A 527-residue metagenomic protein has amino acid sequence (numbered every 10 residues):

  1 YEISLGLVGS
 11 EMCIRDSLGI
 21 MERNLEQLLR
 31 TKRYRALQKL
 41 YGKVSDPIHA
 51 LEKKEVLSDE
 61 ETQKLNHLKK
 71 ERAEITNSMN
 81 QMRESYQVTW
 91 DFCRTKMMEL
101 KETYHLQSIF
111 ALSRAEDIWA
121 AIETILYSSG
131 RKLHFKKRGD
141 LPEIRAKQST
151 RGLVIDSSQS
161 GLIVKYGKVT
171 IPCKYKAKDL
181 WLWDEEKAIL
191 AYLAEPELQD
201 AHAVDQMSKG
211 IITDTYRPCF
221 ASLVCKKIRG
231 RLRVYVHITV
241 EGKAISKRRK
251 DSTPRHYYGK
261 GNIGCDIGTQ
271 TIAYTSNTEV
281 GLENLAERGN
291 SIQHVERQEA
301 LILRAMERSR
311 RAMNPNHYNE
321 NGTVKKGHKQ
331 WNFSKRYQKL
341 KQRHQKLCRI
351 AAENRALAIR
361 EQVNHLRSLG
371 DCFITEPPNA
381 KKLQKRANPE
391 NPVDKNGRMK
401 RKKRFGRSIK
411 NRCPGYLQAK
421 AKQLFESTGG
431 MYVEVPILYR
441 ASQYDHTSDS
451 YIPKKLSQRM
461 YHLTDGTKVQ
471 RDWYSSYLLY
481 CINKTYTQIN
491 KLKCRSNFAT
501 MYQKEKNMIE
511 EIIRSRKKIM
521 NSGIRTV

Functional and structural regions predicted by a protein language model:
Y1-C13: Short, small-residue-biased leader/transition segments that mark boundaries at the very start of proteins
S4, F110, V433-I437: Short, surface-exposed helix-loop/turn micro-motifs enriched in polar/charged residues
S4, G152-V154, S222-V224, N262-G264 (+1 more regions): Short, surface-exposed charged micro-motifs
S10, S17, S113-I125, W473-N483: Stable alpha-helical structural segments in soluble proteins, enriched in small hydrophobic residues
S10-E11, R15-R114, R311-K341, N396 (+4 more regions): Long, compositionally biased intrinsically disordered regions
I14, I122-S129, L366, A421-F425: Hydrophobic, Leu/Ile/Phe/Ala-enriched alpha-helical segments that form helix-helix packing faces
Y34-R35, L40-R229, R407, N411: Acidic carboxylate diad motif detector
V234-V527: Positively charged, helix-rich recognition surfaces that bind polyanionic ligands
